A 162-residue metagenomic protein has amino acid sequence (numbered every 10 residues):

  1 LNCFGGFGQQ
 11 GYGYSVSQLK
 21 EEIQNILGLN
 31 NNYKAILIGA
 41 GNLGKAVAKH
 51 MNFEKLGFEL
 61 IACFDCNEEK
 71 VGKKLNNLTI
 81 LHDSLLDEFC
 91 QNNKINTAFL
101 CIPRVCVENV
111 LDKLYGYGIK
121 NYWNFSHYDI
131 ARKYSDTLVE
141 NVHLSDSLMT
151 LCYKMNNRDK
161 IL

Functional and structural regions predicted by a protein language model:
L1-Y117, Y134-L162: Hydrophobic, well-ordered beta-alpha structural blocks that scaffold small-molecule cofactor pockets
C63, F125-S126: Beta-strand->loop->alpha-helix junctions that form or flank phosphate-binding loops in nucleotide-handling enzymes
G116-N124: Internal alpha/beta core interface subdomains
S126-I130, L144: Short, ordered loop/turn segments at secondary-structure junctions
